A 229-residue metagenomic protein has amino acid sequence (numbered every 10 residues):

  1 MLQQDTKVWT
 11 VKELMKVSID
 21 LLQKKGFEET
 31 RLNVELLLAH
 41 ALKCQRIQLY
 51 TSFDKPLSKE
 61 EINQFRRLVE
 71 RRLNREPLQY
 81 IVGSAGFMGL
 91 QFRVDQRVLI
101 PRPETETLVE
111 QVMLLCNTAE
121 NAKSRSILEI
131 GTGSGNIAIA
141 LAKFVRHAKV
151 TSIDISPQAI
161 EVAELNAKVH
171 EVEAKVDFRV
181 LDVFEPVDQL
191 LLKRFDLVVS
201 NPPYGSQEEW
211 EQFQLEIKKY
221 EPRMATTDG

Functional and structural regions predicted by a protein language model:
M1-L42, Q48: Non-catalytic accessory regions of SAM-dependent methyltransferases
E35-A39, R67-E70, E110, I139 (+2 more regions): Generic alpha-helical structural context detector
A39-L115: Conserved AdoMet
T51, G83, V180, K219 (+1 more regions): Phosphate-coordinating loops and pocket residues in cytosolic domains that bind phosphorylated ligands
P77, P101, P202-P203, P222: Proline-centered helix-kink/hinge sites
E104-Q212: Conserved SAM/SAH cofactor-binding pocket of Class I
P203-G229: Mobile active-site "lid"/loop adjacent to the S-adenosyl-L-methionine
